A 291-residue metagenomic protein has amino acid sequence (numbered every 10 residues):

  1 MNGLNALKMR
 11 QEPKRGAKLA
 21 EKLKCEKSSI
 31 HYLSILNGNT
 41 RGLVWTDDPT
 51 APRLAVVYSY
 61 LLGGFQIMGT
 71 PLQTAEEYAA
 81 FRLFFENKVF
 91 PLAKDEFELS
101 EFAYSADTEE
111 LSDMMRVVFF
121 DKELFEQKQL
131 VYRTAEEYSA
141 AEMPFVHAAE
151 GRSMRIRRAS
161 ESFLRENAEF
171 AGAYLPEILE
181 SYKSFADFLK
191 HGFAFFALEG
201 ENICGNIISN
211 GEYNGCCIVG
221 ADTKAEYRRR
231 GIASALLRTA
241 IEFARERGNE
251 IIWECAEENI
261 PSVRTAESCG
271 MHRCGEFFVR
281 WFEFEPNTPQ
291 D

Functional and structural regions predicted by a protein language model:
M1-S28, A135-K183: Short amphipathic alpha-helix that is part of the acyltransferase structural core
R41-L43, D48, P52-L164: Acyl-donor-binding surface of acyltransferase catalytic domains
A51-R53, N202-G205, P261: Glycine-rich acetyl-CoA-binding "A-motif" of GNAT/NAT acetyltransferases
A75-K88, R229-E242, R264, S268: Conserved acetyl-CoA-binding loop-helix of GNAT-fold acetyltransferases
E110-E123, S234, E257-G275: Conserved active-site alpha-helix within GNAT-family acetyltransferase domains
R133-P144, S268, H272, E276-D291: Terminal substrate-recognition subdomain of acyl/acetyltransferases
S181-C216, G220-K224: A conserved beta-strand-loop-helix scaffold within acyl/acetyltransferase catalytic domains
V219-A221, I251-C255: Conserved hydrophobic beta-strand within the GNAT/NAT acetyltransferase core sheet that lines the active-site cleft
